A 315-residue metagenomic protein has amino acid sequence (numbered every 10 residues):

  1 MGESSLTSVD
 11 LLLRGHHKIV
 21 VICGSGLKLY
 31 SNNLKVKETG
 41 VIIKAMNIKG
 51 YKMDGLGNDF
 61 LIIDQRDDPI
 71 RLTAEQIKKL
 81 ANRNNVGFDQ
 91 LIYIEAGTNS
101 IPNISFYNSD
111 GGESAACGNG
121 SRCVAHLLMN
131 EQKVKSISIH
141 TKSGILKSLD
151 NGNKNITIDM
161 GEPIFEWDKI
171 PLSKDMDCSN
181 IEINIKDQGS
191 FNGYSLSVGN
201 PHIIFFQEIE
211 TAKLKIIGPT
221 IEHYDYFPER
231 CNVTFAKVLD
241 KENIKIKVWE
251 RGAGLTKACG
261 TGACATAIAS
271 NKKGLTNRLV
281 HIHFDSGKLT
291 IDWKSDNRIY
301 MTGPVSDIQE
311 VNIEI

Functional and structural regions predicted by a protein language model:
S4-S8, S25, S31: Serine residues within intrinsically disordered or low-complexity segments
S8, R14, V20-C23: Short, low-complexity, charge-dense intrinsically disordered segments
H16-H17, Y30: Low-complexity, intrinsically disordered or signal/transmembrane-proximal segments
K28-K35, I42: Short, positively charged and aromatic/hydrophobic N-terminal segments
I43-G152, I203-I315: A glycine-rich beta-to-alpha transition motif near the start of alpha/beta enzyme domains, typified by
I164-F191, L214: Active-site glycine-rich loop that binds ribose-phosphate moieties when present
I181-E210: Internal active-site segments that recognize and position negatively charged phosphoryl groups and nucleotide moieties
